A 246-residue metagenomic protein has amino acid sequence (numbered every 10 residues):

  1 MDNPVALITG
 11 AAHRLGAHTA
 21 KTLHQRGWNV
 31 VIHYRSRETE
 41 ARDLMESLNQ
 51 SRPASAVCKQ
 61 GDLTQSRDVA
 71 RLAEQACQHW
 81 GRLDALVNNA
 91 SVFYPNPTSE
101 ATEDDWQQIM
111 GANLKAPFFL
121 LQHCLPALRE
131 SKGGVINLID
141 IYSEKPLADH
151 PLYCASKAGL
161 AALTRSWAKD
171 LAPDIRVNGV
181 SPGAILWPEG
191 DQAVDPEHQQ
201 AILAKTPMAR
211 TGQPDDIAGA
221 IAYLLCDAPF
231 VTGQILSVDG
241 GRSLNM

Functional and structural regions predicted by a protein language model:
A12-R14: Conserved glycine-rich cofactor-binding loop
R26-D43: Conserved glycine-rich Rossmann-like NAD(P)H-binding loop of the short-chain dehydrogenase/reductase
V92, S99-F118, I136, Y153 (+2 more regions): Catalytic Tyr-X3-Lys loop
P97-T98, T102-Q107, D191, H198-I202: Substrate-binding pocket helix/loop in short-chain dehydrogenase/reductase
L121, S156, T164: Active-site helix of classical SDR
P126, A168-P173: Alpha-helical segment proximal to the catalytic Tyr-Lys
K145, A222, C226, T232-M246: Short C-terminal tail/terminal secondary-structure segment of NAD(P)H-dependent dehydrogenase/reductase domains
A172-R176, T232-G233: Short, small/polar-rich loop/turn modules that mediate ligand/substrate recognition or access, typified
